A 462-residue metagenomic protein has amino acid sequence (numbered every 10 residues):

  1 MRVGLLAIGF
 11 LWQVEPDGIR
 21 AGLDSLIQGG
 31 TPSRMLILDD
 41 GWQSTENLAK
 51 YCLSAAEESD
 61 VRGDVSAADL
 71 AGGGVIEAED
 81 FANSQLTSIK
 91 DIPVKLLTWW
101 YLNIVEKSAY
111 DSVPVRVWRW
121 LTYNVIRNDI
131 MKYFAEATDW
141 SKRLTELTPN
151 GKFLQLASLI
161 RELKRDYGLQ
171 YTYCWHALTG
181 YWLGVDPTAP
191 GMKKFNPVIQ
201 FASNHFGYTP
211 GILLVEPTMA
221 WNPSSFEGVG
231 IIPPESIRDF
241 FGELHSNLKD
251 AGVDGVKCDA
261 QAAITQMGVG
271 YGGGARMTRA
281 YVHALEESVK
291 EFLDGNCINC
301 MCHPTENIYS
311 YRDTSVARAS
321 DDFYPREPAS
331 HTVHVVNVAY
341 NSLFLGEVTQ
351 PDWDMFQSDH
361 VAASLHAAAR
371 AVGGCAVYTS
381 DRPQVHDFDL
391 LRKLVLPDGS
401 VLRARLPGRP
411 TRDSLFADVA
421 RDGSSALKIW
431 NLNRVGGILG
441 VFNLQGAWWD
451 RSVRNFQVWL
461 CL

Functional and structural regions predicted by a protein language model:
R2-A275: Aromatic-lined carbohydrate-binding/catalytic grooves of carbohydrate-active enzymes
I8-Q13, Q43-N47, T179-G184, A263-M267 (+5 more regions): Flexible loop/turn segments at secondary-structure boundaries
S33-L36, L169-W175, D254-V256, D294-I298 (+3 more regions): Beta-sheet entry/capping signal
Q155-R165, A280-L293: Substrate-engagement module of ASCE P-loop NTPases
T188-S246, A251, H283-F388, R403-S424 (+2 more regions): Glycan-recognition surfaces
G270-A280, S288, R434: Non-catalytic scaffold segments within catalytic domains of secreted glycoside hydrolases
H386-S400: Short linear, low-complexity motifs centered on an aromatic residue
N443-L462: C-terminal beta-sandwich/jelly-roll accessory domains of carbohydrate-active enzymes
